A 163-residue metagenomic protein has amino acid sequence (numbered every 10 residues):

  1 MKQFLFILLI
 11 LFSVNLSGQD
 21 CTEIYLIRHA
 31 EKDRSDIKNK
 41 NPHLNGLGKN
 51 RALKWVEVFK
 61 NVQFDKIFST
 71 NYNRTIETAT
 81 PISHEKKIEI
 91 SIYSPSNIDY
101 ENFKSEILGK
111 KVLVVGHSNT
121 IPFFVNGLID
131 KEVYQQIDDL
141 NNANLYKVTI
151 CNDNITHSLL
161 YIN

Functional and structural regions predicted by a protein language model:
M1-C21: Bacterial Sec-dependent N-terminal signal peptides
F6-I7, K32, H117: Short amphipathic alpha-helical "recognition" segments used for binding
D20-S105, I121-F124, K131-L145, I150-N163: Active-site-proximal alpha-helix that buttresses catalytic centers in soluble enzyme cores
I24, L108-G116: Generic beta-sheet signal
